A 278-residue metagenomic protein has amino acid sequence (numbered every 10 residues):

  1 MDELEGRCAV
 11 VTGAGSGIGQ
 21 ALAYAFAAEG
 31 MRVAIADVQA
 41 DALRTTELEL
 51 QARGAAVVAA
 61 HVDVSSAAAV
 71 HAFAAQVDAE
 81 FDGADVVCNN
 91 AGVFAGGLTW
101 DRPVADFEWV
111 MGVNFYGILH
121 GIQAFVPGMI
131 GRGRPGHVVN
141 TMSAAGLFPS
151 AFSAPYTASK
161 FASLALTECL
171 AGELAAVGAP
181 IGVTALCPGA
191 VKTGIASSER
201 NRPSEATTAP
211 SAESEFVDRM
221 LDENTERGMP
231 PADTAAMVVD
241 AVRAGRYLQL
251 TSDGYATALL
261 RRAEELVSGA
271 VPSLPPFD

Functional and structural regions predicted by a protein language model:
E5, R53-A56, Q76-V87, A95: A glycine-rich helix->loop->beta "capping" turn within Rossmann-like NAD(P)(H)-dependent oxidoreductase domains
C8, G15-G17: Conserved glycine-rich cofactor-binding loop
A40-D41, A60-A72, V104: The beta1-alpha1 cofactor-binding region of Rossmann-like NAD(H)/NADP(H)-dependent oxidoreductases
L98-T99, P103-E108: Substrate-binding pocket helix/loop in short-chain dehydrogenase/reductase
I122, S159: Active-site helix of classical SDR
S143: Residue(s) in the substrate-gating loop at a strand-loop-helix junction that position the organic substrate next
E173-Q249: SDR active-site lid
